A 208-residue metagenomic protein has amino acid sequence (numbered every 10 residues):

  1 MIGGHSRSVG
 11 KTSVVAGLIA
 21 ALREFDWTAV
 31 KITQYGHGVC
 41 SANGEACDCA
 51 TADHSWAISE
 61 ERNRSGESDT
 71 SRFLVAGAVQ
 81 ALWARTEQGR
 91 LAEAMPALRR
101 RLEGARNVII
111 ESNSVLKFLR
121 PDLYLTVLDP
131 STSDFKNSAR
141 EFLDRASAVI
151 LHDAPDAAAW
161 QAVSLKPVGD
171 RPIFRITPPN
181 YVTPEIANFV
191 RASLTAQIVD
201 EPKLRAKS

Functional and structural regions predicted by a protein language model:
M1, D26-V30, T126: Conserved beta-strand elements of the Class I
M1-L18: Glycine-rich phosphate-binding P-loop
G17-T86: N-terminal phosphate/diphosphate-binding loop that engages ATP/GTP or pyrophosphate donors across diverse enzyme folds
C40-N43, A94, R120-P121: Short, well-ordered secondary-structure micro-motifs
W56, V79-G104: Active-site rim loops that border cofactor/substrate pockets in soluble metabolic enzymes
R100-N107, S112-F189, S193: Conserved catalytic-core segment of NTP-binding enzymes
V199-S208: Short, basic, low-complexity termini and linkers enriched in Ser/Thr/Gly/Pro that act as targeting/leader peptides
